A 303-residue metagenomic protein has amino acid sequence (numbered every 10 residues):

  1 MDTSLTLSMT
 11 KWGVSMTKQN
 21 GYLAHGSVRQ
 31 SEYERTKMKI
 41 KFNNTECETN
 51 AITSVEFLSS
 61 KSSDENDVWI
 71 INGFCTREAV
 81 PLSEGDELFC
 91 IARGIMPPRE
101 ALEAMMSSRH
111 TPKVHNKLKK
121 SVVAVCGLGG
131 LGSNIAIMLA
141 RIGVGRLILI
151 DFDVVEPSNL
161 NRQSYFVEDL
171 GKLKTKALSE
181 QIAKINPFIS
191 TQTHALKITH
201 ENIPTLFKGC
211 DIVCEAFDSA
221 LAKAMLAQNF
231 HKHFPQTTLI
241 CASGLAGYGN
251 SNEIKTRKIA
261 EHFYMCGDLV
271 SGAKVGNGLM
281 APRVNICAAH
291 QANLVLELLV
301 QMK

Functional and structural regions predicted by a protein language model:
S8-M9, S15-K18, S27-V28, E32: A cross-taxon signal for low-complexity, glycine/charged-rich
K37-E46: Eukaryote-biased recognition of intrinsically disordered, low-complexity regulatory segments
A51-S63: Short amphipathic, charge-patterned alpha-helical segments
D67-F74, A92, K208-I212, A216-K303: Glycine-rich phosphate/adenylate-binding loop
E78, S83-V122: N-terminal charged helix/coil linker that caps or initiates catalytic domains
K119-G143, D151: Glycine-rich adenosine-cofactor-binding loop
D151-I185: Glycine-rich phosphate-binding loop and adjoining beta1-alpha1-beta2 segment of Rossmann-like nucleotide-binding folds
T175-C210, F217-S219: A structured beta-alpha segment of the ubiquitous adenosine-cofactor-binding alpha/beta core
